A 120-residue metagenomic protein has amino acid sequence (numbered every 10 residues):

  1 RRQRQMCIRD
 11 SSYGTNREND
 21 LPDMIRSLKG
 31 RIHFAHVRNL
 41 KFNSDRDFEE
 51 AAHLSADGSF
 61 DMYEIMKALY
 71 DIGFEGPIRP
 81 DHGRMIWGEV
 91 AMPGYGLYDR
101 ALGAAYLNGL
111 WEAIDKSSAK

Functional and structural regions predicted by a protein language model:
R1-R2, I65-E75, L107-S118: A structural motif corresponding to the C-terminal end of an alpha-helix and its immediate exit/capping segment
Q3-I8: Short, small-residue-biased leader/transition segments that mark boundaries at the very start of proteins
R9, H33-F34, N108: Glycan-recognition surfaces
R9, V37-R38, D81: Generic beta-strand/beta-sheet core signal
Y13-E75, E89-A101: Gly/Pro-rich active-site loop or hairpin
P77-R84: Short acidic/histidine-rich active-site segments
A91-A119: C-terminal helical cap(s) of enzyme catalytic domains, especially alpha/beta-barrels
